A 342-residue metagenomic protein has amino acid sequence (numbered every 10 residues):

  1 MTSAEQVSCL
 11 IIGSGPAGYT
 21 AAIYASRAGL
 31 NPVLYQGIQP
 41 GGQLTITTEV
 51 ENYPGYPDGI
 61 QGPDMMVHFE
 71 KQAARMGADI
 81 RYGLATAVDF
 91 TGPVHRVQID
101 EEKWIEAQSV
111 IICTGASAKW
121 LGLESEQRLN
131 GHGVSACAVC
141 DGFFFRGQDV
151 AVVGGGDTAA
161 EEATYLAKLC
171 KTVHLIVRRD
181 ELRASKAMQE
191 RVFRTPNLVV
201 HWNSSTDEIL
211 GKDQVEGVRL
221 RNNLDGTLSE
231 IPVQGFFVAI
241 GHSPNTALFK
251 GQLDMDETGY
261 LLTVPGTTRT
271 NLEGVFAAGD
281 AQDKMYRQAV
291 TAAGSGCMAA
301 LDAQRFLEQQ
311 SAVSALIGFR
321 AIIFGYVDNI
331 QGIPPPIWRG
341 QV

Functional and structural regions predicted by a protein language model:
M1-I12, A28, V33-L34, I46 (+4 more regions): FAD-binding core/adjacent interface of flavoenzyme oxidoreductases
M1-I12, R27-A28, R221-N223, S229-G235 (+4 more regions): Rossmann-like nucleotide/phosphate-binding core characteristic of flavoprotein oxidoreductases
V7-A78, Q148-D149, A160-K186, F193 (+2 more regions): Beta1-alpha1 glycine-rich phosphate/pyrophosphate-binding loop at the start of Rossmann-like nucleotide-binding domains
G15-P16, Q39, A116-A118, D157-T158 (+1 more regions): Residue-level detector of alpha-helix initiation sites
A73-I99, W104-A107, A167-P265, L272 (+2 more regions): A Rossmann-like FAD-binding core segment of flavoenzymes
K103-Q108, I112-T195, V199-V200, L210: Predominantly flavin-linked oxidoreductase catalytic cores and closely associated redox partners
S117, G122, Q127-F144, I240-Y286 (+2 more regions): FAD-site-proximal beta/loop scaffold in flavoenzymes
V327-G332: Alpha-helix boundary/capping motif
